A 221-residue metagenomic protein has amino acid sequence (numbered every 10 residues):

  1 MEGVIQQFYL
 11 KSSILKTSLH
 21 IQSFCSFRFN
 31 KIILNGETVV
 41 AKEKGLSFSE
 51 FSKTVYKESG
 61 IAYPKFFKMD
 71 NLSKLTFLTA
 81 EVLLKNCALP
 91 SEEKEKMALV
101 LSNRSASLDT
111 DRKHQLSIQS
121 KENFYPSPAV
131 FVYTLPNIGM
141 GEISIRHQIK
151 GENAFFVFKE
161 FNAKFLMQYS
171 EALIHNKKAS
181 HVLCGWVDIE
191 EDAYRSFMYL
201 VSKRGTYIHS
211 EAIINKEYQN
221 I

Functional and structural regions predicted by a protein language model:
M1-I221: Conserved "HGTGT" condensation-loop signature of ketosynthase/thiolase-family condensing enzymes that catalyze
